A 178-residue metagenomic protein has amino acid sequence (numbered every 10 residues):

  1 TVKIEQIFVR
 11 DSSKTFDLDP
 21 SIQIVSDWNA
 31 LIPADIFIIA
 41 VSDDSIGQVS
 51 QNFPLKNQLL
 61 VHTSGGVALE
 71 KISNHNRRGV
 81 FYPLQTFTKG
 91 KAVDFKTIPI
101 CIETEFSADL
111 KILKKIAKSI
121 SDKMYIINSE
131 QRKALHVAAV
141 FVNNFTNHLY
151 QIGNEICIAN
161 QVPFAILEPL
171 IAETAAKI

Functional and structural regions predicted by a protein language model:
V2-D19: NAD(P)-binding Rossmann-fold cofactor-contacting core
Q6, I38-V41, T104: Small/polar loops that bind or transfer phosphate-bearing groups
Q6-I7, I24, I126: A structural preference for short, hydrophobic beta-strand core positions in alpha/beta folds
S13-T15, A34, A134-L135, A175: Short secondary-structure boundary/hinge segments and terminal tails
T15-L18, Q23-V93: Rossmann-like NAD(P)(H) cofactor-binding subdomain of soluble oxidoreductases
R77, A92-A138, V142-K177: Internal alpha-helical scaffold of NAD(P)-dependent oxidoreductase catalytic cores
